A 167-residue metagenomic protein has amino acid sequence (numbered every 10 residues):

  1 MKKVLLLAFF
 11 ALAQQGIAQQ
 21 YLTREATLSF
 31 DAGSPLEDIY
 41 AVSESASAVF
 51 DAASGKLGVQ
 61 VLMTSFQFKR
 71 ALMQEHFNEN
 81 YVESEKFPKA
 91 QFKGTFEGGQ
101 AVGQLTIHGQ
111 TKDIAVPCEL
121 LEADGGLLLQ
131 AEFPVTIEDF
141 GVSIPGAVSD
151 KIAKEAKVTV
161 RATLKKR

Functional and structural regions predicted by a protein language model:
V4-A13: Sec-dependent N-terminal signal peptides
A18-R167: Low-complexity, acidic/polar, glycine-enriched regions of mature
